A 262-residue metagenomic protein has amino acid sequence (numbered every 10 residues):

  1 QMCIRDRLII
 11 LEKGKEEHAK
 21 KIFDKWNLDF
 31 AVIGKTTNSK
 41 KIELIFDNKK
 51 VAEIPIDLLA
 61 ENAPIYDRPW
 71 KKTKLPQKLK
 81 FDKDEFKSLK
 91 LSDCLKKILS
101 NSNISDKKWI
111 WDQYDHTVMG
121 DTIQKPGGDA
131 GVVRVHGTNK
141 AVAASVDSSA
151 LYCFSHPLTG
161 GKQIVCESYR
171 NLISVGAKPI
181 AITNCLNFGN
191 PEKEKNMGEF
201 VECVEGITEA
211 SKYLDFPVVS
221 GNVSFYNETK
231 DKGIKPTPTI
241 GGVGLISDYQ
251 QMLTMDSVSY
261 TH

Functional and structural regions predicted by a protein language model:
M2-D6, V258-H262: Conserved small/polar residues in nucleotide/adenosyl-binding loops
R5, A144-H156, N184-E194: Glycine- and acidic
L8-E12: Short hydrophobic/aromatic beta-strand micro-patches that form the beta-sheet surface supporting nucleotide- or nucleic
K13-T138, S145-C153, K195, F200-E202 (+2 more regions): Intein/HINT protein-splicing elements and their conserved insertion hotspots or analogous self-processing inserts
N139, A144-V146, V175, A181: Cys-dependent condensing catalytic cores that perform Claisen condensation/acyl-transfer in fatty-acid/polyketide
L158-E228: A glycine-rich phosphate/pyrophosphate-binding beta-strand-loop-alpha-helix module
